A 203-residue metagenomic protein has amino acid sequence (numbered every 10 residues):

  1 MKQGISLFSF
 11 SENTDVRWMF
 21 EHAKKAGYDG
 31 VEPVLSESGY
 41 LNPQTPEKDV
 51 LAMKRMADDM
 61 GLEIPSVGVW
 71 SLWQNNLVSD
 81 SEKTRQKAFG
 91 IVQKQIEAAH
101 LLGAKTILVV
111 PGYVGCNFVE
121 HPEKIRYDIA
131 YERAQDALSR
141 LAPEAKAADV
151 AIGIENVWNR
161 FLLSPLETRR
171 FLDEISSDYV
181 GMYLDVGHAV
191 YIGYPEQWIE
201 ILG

Functional and structural regions predicted by a protein language model:
M1-G4, A57: N-terminal amphipathic alpha-helix/helix-capping segment at the start of soluble metabolic enzymes
Q3-L7, V31-P33, I64-V69, I107-V109 (+2 more regions): Hydrophobic faces of well-ordered beta-strands that scaffold small-molecule active sites in alpha/beta enzyme cores
S9-S11, L35-E37, S71-W73, Y113-G115 (+2 more regions): Active-site-proximal loop/turn and secondary-structure-junction residues that shape catalytic pockets, frequently
T14-R17, D58-E63, L77-G181: Active-site acidic/histidine proton-transfer and metal-coordination neighborhood in alpha/beta enzyme cores
V16-R17, P43-E47, P165-L166, P195-E196: Conserved strand-to-helix beginnings and helix N-cap segments that scaffold or border functional pockets
V16-S36, L102-G103: Catalytic domains of carbohydrate-active enzymes, especially glycoside hydrolases
E32-A57, P111-F118: Glycine-rich, proline-tolerant flexible connector loops at the mouths of alpha/beta enzymes
I192-G203: Glycoside hydrolase catalytic-domain groove-lining segments
